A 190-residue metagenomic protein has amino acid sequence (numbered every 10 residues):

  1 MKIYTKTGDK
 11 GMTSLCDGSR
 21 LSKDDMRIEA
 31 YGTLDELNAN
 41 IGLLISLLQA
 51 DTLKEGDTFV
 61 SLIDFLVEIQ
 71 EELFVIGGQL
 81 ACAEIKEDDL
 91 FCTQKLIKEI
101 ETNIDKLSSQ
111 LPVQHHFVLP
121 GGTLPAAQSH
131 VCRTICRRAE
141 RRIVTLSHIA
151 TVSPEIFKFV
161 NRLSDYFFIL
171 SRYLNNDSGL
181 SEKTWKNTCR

Functional and structural regions predicted by a protein language model:
M1-R190: Phosphate/pyrophosphate-binding loop motifs in nucleotide- or prenyl diphosphate-using proteins
